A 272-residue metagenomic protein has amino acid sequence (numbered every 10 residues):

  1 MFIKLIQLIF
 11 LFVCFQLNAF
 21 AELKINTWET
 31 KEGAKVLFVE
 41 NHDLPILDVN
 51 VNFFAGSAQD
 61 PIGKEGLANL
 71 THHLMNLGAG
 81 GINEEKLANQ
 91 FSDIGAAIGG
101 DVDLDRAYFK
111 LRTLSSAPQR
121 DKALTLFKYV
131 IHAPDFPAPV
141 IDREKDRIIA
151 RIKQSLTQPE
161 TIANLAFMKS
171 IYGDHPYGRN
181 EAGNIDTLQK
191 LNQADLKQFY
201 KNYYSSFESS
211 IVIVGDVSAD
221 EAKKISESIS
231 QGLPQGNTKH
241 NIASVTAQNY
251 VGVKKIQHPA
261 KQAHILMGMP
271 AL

Functional and structural regions predicted by a protein language model:
I6-N18: Bacterial N-terminal signal peptides
F20-I46: N- or domain-start disorder-to-order transition segments that initiate the globular core
E22-T27, K169-S209, N241-T246: Histidine-acidic residue clusters that define the catalytic metal-binding segment of zinc metallopeptidase domains
L37-V39, L44-L70, E84-I131, I149 (+3 more regions): M16 family metallopeptidases and their MPP-like homologs
E84, A88-N89, P134-K153, S218 (+1 more regions): Acidic/histidine-enriched alpha-helical segments
F127-F136, S230-N237: A common structural junction motif
R147-L165, N249-Q262: Short acidic/His-enriched helical or mixed secondary-structure segments at domain edges of catalytic enzymes and some
Y177-E181, D186, E208-L272: An aromatic/glycine/proline-enriched structural segment found at the starts of mature extracellular/organellar domains
